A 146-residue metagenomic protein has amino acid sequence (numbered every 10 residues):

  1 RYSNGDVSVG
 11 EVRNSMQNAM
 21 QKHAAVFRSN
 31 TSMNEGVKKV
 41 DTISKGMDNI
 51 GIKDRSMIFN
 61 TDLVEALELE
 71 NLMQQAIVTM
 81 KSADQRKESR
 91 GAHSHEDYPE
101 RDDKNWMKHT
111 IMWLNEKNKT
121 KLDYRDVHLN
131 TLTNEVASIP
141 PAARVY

Functional and structural regions predicted by a protein language model:
R1-Y146: Glycine- and aromatic-enriched mobile tails/lids
